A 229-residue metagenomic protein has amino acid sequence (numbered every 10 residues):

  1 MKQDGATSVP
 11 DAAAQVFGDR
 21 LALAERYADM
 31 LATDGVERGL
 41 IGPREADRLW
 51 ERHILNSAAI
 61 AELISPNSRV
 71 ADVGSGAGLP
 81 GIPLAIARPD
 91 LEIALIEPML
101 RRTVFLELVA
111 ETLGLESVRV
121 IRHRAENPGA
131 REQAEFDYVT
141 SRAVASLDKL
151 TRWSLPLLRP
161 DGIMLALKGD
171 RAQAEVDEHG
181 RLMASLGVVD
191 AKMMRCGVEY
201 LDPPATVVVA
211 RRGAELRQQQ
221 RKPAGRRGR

Functional and structural regions predicted by a protein language model:
M1-A71, R101-V118: Class I SAM-dependent transferase core
G35-V36, L79, A191: Residue-level signal for pocket-adjacent positions within structured domains
G39-L40, R48, I54, G78 (+3 more regions): Residue-level preference for alpha-helix termini and adjacent loops
V73-S75: Conserved beta-strand/loop positions that form the S-adenosyl-L-methionine
A77-D90: Conserved SAM-binding loop of SAM-dependent methyltransferases across substrates and taxa, primarily the Class I
L91-R229: S-adenosylmethionine
